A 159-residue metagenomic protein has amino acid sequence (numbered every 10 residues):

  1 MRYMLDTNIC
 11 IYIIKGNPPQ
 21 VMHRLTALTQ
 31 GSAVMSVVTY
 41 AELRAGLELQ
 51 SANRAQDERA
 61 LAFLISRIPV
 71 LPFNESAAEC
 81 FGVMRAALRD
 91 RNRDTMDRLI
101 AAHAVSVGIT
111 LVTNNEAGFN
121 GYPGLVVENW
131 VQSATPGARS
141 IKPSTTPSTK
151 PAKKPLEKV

Functional and structural regions predicted by a protein language model:
M1-M35, L47-F63, P136-S140, P147-V159: Short, well-structured N-terminal submotif of metal-dependent ribonuclease cores
L5, M35-V37, T113, N129: Hydrophobic residues in well-ordered beta-strands that form the structural core
D6-N8, V21, L43, F81 (+3 more regions): Generic structural signal for small/hydrophobic residues in well-ordered secondary structure, especially within
N8-I9, V38-A41, S76, A117: Alpha-helix/helix-capping structural signal
R44, A62-I65, G82: Amphipathic alpha-helical segments within well-ordered protein domains
Q50-R54, L88-R89, N129-V131: Short, hinge-like loop/turn segments at secondary-structure boundaries
I68-N114, R139-P147, P151-V159: Active-site neighborhoods of divalent-metal-dependent phosphate/nucleic-acid chemistry enzymes
